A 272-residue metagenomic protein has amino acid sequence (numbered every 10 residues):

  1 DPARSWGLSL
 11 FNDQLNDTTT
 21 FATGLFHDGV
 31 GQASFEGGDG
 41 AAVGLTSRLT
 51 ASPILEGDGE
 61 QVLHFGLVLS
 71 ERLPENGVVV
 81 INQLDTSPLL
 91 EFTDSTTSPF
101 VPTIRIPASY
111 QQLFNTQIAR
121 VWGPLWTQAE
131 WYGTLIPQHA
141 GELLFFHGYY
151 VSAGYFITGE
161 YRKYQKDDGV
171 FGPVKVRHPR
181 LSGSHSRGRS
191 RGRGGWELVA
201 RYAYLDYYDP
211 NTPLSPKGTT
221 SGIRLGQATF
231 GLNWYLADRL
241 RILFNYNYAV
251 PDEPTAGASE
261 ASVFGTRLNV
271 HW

Functional and structural regions predicted by a protein language model:
D1-D58, H64, E75-A108, Q112-L113 (+1 more regions): Surface-exposed coil loops of outer-membrane beta-barrel proteins
N16, G29, L55, L73 (+3 more regions): Short loop/turn segments at secondary-structure transitions that flank enzyme active sites
Q61, V78-W272: Outer-membrane beta-barrel pore domains
G66-L69: Extended catalytic-interface subdomain
R72-L73, T255: Short amphipathic alpha-helical patches
